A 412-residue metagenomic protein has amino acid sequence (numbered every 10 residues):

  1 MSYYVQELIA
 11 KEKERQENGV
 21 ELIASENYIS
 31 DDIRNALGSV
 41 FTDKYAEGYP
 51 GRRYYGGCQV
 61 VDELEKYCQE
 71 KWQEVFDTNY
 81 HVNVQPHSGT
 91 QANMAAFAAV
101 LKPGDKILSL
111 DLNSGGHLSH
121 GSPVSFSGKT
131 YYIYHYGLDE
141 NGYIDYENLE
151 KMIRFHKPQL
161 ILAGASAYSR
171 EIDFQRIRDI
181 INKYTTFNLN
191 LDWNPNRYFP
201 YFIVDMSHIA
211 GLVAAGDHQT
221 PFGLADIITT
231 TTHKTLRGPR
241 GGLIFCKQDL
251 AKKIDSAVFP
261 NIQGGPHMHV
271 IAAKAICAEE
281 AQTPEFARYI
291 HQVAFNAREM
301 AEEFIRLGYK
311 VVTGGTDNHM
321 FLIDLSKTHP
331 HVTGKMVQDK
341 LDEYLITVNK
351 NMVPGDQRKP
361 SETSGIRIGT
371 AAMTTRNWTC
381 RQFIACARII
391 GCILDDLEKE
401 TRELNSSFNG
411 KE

Functional and structural regions predicted by a protein language model:
M1-E70: N-terminal glycine-rich, Lys/His-bearing helix-loop that initiates the first secondary-structure elements of many
Y3, P360-E412: PLP-dependent enzyme catalytic core of the Aspartate aminotransferase-like
E12-K13, Q219-T220, T235, V311-T313 (+1 more regions): Replace "in large, NTP-powered and nucleic-acid-processing enzymes" with "in large, NTP-powered factors and other
E12-N18, D43-P50, P158, A251-S256 (+4 more regions): Short acidic (Asp/Glu) and glycine-rich catalytic loops that position anionic groups and cofactors
Y67, K71-G308: Conserved PLP-enzyme active-site core in the AAT-like
E140-G142, E280-Q282, K327-H329, A372-N377 (+1 more regions): A generic structural motif
A275, Q292-R298, G314-D324, P354-K359 (+1 more regions): A glycine-rich phosphate-binding loop feature that marks nucleotide/adenosyl-phosphate handling sites
K310-N377: Conserved PLP-binding catalytic core of the aspartate aminotransferase-like
